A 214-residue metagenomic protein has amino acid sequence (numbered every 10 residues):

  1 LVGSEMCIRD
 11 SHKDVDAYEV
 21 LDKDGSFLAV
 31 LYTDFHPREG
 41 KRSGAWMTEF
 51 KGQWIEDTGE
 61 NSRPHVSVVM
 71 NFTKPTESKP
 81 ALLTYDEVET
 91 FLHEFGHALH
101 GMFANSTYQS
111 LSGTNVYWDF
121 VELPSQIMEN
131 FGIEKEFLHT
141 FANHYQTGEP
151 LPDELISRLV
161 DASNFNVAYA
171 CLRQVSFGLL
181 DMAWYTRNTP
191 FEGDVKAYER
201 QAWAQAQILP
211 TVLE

Functional and structural regions predicted by a protein language model:
L1-I8: Short, small-residue-biased leader/transition segments that mark boundaries at the very start of proteins
G3, H93-H97, E122, D181: Acidic active-site catalytic centers that drive phospho-/nucleotidyl reactions and related ester hydrolyses
R9-T90, L209-L213: Active-site-adjacent "gating/activation" loops or surface patches in catalytic cores
L21-D22, S26-T33, A104-M182: Acidic/histidine-rich catalytic neighborhood
D22-S26, E39-R42, D57-N61, A98-S110 (+4 more regions): Secondary-structure transition/capping motifs at alpha-helix termini and the adjoining loop/turn into the next element
S67-E89, A104-T114, L159-N166, D181-T186 (+1 more regions): Glycine- and acidic
Y85-G101, S125: Active-site recognition of the HExxH zinc-binding catalytic motif
E154-I156, Q174, L179-E214: Secondary-shell segments that build the walls of catalytic and ion/ligand-binding clefts
